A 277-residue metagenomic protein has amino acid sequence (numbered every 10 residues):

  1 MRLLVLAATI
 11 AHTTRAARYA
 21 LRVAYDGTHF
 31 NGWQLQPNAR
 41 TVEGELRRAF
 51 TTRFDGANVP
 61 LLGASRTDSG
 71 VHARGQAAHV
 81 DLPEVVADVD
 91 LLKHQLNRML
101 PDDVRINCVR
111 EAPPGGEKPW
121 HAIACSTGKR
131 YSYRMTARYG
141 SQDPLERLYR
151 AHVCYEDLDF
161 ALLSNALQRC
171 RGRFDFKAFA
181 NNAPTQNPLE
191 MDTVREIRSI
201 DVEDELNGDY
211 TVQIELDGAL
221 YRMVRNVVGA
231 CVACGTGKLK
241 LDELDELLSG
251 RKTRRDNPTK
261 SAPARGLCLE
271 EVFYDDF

Functional and structural regions predicted by a protein language model:
M1-A16: N-terminal chloroplast transit peptides
R15-F277: Structured-RNA-binding interfaces characteristic of tRNA pseudouridine synthases
